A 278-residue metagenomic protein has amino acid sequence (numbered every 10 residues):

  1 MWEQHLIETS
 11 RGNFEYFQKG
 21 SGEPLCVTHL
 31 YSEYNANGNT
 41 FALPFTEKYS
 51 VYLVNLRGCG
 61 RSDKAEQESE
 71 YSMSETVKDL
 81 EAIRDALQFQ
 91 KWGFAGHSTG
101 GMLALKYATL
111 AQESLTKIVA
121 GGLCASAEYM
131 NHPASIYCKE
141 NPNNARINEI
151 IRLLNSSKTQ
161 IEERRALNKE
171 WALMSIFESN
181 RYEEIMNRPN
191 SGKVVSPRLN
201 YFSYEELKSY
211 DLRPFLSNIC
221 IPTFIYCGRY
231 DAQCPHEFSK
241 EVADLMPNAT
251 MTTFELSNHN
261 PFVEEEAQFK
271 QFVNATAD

Functional and structural regions predicted by a protein language model:
L6-S69: Conserved HGGG/HGGXW glycine-rich cap/lid loop of the alpha/beta-hydrolase fold
Y52-T99, Q271: Active-site loop/oxyanion-hole signature of alpha/beta-hydrolase fold enzymes
Q90-H132: Conserved hydrolase catalytic core segment
I118-N155: Flexible "cap/lid" loop of the alpha/beta hydrolase fold
N155-P214, I221: Alpha/beta-hydrolase
I219, I225-C227: Short beta-strand/loop motif that positions the catalytic acidic residue of the alpha/beta-hydrolase fold
Y230-C234: Acidic catalytic loop of the alpha/beta-hydrolase fold
F254-E266, K270: Catalytic histidine-centered segment of alpha/beta-hydrolase-like enzymes
